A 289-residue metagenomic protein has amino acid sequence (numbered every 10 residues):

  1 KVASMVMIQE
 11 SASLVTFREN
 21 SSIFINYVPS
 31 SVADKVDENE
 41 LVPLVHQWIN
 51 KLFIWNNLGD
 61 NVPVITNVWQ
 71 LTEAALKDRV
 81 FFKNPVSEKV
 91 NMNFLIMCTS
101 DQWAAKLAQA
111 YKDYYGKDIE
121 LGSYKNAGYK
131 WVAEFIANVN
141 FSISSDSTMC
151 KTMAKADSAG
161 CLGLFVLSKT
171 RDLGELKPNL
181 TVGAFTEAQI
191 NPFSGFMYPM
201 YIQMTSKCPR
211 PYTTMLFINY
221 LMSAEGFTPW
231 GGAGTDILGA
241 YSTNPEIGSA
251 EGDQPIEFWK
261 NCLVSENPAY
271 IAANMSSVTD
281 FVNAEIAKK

Functional and structural regions predicted by a protein language model:
K1-T148, T152-A154: Extracytoplasmic ligand-binding site segments that recognize negatively charged/polar headgroups
S4, K51, D78, C161 (+2 more regions): Residue-level detector of short, conserved catalytic/binding motifs and their immediate flanks
I8, N61-V62, E88-K89, N126 (+5 more regions): Soluble non-cytosolic domains of exported or imported proteins
Q9, T16-I23, A74-K77, D101 (+7 more regions): Structured segments of extracytoplasmic/periplasmic soluble domains in secreted or envelope-associated proteins
S11-V15, G59-N61, V86-V90, L167-D172 (+3 more regions): Solvent-exposed loop/turn segments at secondary-structure junctions within structured extracellular/periplasmic domains
N138-K207, P245-A250: Extracytoplasmic/periplasmic substrate-binding proteins
M200-E266: Mature extracytoplasmic/periplasmic domains
F258-K289: Conserved C-terminal helix/tail region of periplasmic/extracytoplasmic solute-binding proteins
